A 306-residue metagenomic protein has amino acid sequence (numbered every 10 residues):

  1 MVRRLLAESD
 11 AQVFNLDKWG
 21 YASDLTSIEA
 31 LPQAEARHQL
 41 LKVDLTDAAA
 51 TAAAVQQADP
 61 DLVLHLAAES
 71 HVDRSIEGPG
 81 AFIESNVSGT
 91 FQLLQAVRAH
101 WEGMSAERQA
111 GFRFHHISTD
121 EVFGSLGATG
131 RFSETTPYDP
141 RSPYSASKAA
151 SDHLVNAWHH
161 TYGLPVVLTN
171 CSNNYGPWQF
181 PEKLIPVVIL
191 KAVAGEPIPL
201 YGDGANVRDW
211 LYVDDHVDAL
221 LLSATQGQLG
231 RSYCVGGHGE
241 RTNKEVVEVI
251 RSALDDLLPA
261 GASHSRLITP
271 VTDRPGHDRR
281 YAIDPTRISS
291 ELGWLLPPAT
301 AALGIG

Functional and structural regions predicted by a protein language model:
M1-N174, L220: N-terminal Rossmann-like NAD(P)+-binding domain of SDR-like oxidoreductases, especially those catalyzing
M1-R4, E8-D10, W19, V43 (+2 more regions): C-terminal substrate-binding subdomain of Rossmann-fold SDR/epimerase-dehydratase oxidoreductases
L25-I28, L126-T129, Q179-E182, E245-E248 (+1 more regions): Short aromatic-enriched loop/helix-cap "lid" or pocket-rim segments at secondary-structure transitions that line
A48-A49, D61, D73, G80 (+8 more regions): Residues in well-ordered alpha-helical elements
E84-V87, Y144, W178, E182 (+3 more regions): Short, solvent-exposed loop/helix junctions and linker helices that flank or host conserved functional motifs
A150, L154-W158, V188, V246 (+1 more regions): Hydrophobic alpha-helix immediately C-terminal to the catalytic Tyr-X-X-X-Lys motif of short-chain
T161-P165, P181-E182, G227: Short coil/turn segments at alpha/beta junctions that flank glycine-rich nucleotide-binding fingerprints
